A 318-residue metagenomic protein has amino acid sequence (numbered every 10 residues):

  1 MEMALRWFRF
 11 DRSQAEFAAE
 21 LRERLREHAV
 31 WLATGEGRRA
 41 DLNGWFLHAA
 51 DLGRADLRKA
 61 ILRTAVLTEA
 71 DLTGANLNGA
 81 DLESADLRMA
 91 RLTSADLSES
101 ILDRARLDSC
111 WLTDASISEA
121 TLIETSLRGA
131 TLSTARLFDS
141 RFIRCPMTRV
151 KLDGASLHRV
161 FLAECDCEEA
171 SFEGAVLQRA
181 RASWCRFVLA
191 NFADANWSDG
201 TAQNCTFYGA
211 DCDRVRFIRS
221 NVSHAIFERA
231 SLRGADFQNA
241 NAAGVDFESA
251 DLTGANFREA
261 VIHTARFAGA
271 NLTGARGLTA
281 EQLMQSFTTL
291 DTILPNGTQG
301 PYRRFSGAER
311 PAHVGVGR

Functional and structural regions predicted by a protein language model:
E2, R6-R22, E27, L32-R318: Tandem repeat scaffolds
